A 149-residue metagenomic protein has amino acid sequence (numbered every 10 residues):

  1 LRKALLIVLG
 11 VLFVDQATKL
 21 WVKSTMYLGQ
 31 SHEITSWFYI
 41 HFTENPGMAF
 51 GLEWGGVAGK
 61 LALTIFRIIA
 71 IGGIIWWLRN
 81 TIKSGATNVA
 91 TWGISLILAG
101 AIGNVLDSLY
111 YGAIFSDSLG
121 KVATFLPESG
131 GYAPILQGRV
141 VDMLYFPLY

Functional and structural regions predicted by a protein language model:
L1-Y149: Alpha-helical transmembrane bundles and membrane-interface segments of multipass inner-membrane proteins
